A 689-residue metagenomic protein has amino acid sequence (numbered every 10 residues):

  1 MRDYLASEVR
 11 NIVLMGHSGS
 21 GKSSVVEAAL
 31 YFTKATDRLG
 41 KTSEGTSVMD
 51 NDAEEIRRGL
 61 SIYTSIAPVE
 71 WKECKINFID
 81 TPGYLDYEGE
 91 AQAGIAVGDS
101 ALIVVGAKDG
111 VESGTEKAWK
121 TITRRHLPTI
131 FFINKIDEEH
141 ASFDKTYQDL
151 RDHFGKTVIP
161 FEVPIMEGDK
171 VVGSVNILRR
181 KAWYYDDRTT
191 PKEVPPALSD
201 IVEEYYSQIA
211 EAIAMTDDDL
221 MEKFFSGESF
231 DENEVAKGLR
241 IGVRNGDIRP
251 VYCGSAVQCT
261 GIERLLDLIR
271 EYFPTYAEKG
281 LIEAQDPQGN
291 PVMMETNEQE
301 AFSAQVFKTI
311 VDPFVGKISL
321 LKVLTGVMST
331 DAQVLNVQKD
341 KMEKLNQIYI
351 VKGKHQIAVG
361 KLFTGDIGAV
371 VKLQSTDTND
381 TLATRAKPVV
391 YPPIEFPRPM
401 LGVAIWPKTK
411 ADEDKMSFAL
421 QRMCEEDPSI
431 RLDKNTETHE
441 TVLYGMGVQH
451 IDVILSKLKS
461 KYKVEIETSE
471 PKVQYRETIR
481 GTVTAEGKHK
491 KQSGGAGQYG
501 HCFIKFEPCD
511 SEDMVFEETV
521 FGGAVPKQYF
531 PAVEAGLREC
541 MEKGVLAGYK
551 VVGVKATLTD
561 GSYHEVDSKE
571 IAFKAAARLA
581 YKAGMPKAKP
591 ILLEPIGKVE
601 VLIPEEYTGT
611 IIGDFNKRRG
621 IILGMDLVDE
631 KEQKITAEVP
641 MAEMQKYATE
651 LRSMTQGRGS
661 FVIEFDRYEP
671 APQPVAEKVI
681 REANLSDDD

Functional and structural regions predicted by a protein language model:
M1-D689: Structural and coupling elements of P-loop NTPases
